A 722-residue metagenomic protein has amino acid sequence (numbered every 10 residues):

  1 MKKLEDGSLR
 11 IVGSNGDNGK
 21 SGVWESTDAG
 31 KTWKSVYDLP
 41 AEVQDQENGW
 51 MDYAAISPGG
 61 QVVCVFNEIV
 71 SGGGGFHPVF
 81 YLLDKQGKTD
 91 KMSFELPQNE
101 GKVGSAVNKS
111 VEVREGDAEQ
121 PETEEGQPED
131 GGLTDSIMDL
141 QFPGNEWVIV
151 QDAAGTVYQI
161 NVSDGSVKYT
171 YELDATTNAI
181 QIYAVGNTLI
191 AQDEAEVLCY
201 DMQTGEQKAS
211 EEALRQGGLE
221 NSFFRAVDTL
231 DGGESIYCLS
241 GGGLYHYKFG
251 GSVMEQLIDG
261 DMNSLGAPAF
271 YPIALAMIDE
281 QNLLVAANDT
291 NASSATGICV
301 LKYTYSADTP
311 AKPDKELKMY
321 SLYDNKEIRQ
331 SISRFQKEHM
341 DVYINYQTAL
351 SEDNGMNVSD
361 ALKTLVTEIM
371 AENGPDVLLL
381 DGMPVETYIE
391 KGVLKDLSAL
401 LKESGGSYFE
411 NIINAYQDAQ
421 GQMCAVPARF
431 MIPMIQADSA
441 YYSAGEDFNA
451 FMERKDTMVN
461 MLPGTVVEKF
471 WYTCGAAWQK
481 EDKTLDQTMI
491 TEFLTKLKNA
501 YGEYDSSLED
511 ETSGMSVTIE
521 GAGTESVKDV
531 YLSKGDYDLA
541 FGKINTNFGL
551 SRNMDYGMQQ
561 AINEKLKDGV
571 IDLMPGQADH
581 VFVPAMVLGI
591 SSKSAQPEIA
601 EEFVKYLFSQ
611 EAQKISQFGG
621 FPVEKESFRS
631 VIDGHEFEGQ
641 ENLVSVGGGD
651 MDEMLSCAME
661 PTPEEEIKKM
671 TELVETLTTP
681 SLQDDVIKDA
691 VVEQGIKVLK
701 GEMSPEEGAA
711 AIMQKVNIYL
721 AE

Functional and structural regions predicted by a protein language model:
M1-K2, R10-N18, G22-W24, D45-N48 (+8 more regions): Conserved N-terminal structural module of periplasmic/extracytoplasmic solute-binding proteins
S26-K34, K85-T89, S163-S166, Q203-E206 (+1 more regions): Asp-box/BNR beta-propeller loop motif
D28, W33, S404, Q417-T524 (+2 more regions): Helix-loop-helix "hinge/cap" segment bordering the ligand-binding cleft or interdomain interface
K34-P40, D90-Q98, Y169-E172, K208-L214 (+1 more regions): Beta-propeller fold detector
L380-M434, A450, K567-P575: Hinge/lid segment of periplasmic solute-binding proteins
G502-E602: Extracytoplasmic/periplasmic substrate-binding proteins
F582, L643-V716, L720: C-terminal capping/gating helix-and-loop segments adjacent to ligand/active sites or protein-protein/ligand interfaces
Y606-Q640: Periplasmic-binding protein-like
